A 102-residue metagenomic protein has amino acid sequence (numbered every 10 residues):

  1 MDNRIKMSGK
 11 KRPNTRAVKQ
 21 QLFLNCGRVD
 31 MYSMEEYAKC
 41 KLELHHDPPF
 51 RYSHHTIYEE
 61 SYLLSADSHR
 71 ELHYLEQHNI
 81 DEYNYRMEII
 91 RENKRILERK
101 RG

Functional and structural regions predicted by a protein language model:
M1-M34, S53-H55: Short, charged surface segments at domain edges that flank catalytic/cofactor-binding sites
S8, Q21, K39, E92-N93 (+1 more regions): Compositionally biased, intrinsically disordered low-complexity segments
M31-L63, L72, E76, Y83: Histidine-centered nuclease catalytic patch
Y58-E60, A66-G102: A detector for short metal-coordination/catalytic motifs
